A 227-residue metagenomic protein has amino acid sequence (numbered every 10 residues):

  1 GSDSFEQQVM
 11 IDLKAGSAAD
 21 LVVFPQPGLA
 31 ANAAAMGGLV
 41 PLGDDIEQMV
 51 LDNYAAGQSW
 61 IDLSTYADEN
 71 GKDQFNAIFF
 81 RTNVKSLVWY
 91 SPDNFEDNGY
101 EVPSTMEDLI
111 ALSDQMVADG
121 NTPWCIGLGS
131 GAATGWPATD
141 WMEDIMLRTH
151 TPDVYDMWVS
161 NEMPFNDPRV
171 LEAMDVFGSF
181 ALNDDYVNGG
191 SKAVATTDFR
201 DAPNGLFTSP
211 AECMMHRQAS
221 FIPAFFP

Functional and structural regions predicted by a protein language model:
G1-G38, Q48-A55, N98, V102 (+1 more regions): Conserved N-terminal structural module of periplasmic/extracytoplasmic solute-binding proteins
E6-A18, A35-M36, N94-F95, A111-D119 (+1 more regions): Short helices/loops that flank or line small-molecule/ion binding pockets
D20-V23, C125, M214-Q218: Paired acidic/hydrophobic, glycine-rich loop segments that form the ligand-binding mouth/hinge of periplasmic-binding
P27-L87, P137: Hinge/lid segment of periplasmic solute-binding proteins
G28-A33, S220-P227: A ligand-binding cleft/hinge motif common to bilobed small-molecule-binding domains
G43-Q58, L147-E172: Short, solvent-exposed loop/beta-turn-alpha elements that line the ligand-binding surface or hinge of extracytoplasmic
A67-F80, S86, I110-M163: Extracytoplasmic/periplasmic solute-binding protein
S113-Q115, V159-T196: Glycine-centered hinge/linker elements that transmit conformational signals in sensory and ligand-binding systems
